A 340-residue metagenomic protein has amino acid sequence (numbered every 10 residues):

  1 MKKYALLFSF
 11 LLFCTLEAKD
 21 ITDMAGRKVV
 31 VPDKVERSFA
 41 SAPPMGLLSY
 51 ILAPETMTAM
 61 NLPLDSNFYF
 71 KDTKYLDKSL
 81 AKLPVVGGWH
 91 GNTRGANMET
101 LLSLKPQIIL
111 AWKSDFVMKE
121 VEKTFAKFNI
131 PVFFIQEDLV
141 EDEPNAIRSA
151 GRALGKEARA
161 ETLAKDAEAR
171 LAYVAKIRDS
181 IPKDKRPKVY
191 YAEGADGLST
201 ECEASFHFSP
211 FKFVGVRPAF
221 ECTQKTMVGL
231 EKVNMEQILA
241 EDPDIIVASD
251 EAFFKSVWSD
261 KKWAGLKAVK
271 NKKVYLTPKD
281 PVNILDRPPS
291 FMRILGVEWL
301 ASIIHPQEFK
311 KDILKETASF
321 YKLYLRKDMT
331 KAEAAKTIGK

Functional and structural regions predicted by a protein language model:
Y4-F13: Sec-dependent N-terminal signal peptides
L16-A18: Boundary at the C-terminal end of the N-terminal hydrophobic targeting segment
I21, K119-S199, V228, P278-K340: Extracytoplasmic substrate-binding proteins
F39-S41, T58-N61, I108-W112, V132-Q136 (+4 more regions): Structural recognition of the beta-strand scaffold that forms the well-ordered cores of secreted hydrolase catalytic
P43-L47, P63-S66, I108-I109, S114-V117 (+7 more regions): Solvent-exposed loop/turn segments at secondary-structure junctions within structured extracellular/periplasmic domains
G46-L102, I108, W112-S114, A219: A short, structured surface patch at a secondary-structure boundary
G95-P106, E231-D242: Short helices/loops that flank or line small-molecule/ion binding pockets
E203-G229: Alpha-helical, coiled-coil/dimerization segments enriched in small aliphatic residues
